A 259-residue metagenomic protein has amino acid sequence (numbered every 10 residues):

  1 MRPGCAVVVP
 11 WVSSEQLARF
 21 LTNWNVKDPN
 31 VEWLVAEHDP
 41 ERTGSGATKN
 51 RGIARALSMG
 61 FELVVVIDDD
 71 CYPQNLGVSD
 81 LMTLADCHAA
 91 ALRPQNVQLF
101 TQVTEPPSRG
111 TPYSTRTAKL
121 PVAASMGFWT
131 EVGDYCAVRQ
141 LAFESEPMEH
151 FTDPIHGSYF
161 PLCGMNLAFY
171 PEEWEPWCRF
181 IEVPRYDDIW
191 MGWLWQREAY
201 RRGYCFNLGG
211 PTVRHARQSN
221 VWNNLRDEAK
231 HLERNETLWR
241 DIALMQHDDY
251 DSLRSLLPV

Functional and structural regions predicted by a protein language model:
G4-V8: Cell-envelope/extracellular polymer assembly enzymes that use nucleotide-activated donors
V9-D28: Short, well-formed alpha-helical segments that are part of the catalytic scaffolds of diverse glycosyltransferases
S13-L17, W33, E198, G210-V213: Metallocofactor- and cofactor-centric catalytic cores in central/energy metabolism, strongly enriched
L34-F61, N75-D80: Active-site-proximal specificity loops/subdomain of glycosyltransferases
V64: Short aromatic/hydrophobic "clamp" motif used to bind/position activated sugar donors
D69-P73: Acidic metal-phosphate-binding loop of nucleotide-sugar-dependent transferases
Q74-R179: Conserved catalytic core of nucleotide-sugar-dependent glycosyltransferases
T130-V259: C-terminal catalytic/acceptor-binding lobe
